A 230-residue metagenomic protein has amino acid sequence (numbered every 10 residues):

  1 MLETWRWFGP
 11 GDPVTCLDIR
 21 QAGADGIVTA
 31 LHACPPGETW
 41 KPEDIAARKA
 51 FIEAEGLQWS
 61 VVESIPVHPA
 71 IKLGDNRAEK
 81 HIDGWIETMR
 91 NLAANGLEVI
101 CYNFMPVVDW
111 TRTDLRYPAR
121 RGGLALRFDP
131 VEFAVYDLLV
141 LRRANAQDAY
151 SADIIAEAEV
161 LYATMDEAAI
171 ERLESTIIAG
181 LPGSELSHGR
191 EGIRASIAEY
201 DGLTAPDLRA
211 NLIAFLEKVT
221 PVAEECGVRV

Functional and structural regions predicted by a protein language model:
M1-G9, R48-A50: Mobile, glycine- and charge-enriched loop segments and immediately flanking short secondary-structure elements within
L2-R6, D25-T29, W59-E63, I100-Y102 (+1 more regions): Hydrophobic faces of well-ordered beta-strands that scaffold small-molecule active sites in alpha/beta enzyme cores
R6-P10, A30-C34, S64-V67, F104-V107: Active-site beta-loop-alpha junctions enriched in small/polar residues
D12-I19, R48-I52, L212-E225: Structured alpha-helical segments in the cores of large, soluble enzyme domains
I19, I27-T29, I52, L92 (+1 more regions): Conserved, mostly hydrophobic/aromatic
Q21-A22, L57-K72: A short glycine/small-residue-enriched secondary-structure motif
A30-A46: Glycine-rich, proline-tolerant flexible connector loops at the mouths of alpha/beta enzymes
I71-V230: Active-site acidic/histidine proton-transfer and metal-coordination neighborhood in alpha/beta enzyme cores
